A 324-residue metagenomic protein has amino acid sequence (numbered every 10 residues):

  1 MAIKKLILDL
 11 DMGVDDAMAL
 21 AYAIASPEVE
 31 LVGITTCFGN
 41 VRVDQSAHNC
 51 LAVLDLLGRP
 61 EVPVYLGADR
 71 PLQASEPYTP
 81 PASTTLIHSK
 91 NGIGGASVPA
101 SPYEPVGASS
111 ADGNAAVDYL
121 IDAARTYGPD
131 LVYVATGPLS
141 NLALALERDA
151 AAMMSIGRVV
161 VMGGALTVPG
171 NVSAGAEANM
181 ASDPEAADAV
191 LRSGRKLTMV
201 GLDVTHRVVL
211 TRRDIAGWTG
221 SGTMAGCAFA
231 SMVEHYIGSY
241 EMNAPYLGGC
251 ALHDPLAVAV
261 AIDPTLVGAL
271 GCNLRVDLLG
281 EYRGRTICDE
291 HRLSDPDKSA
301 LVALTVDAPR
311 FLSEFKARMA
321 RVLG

Functional and structural regions predicted by a protein language model:
A2-A52, P60, G95-H206, R212: Active-site histidine-anchored catalytic micro-motif
A2-I3, Y22-A23, E30, A181-E185 (+1 more regions): Conformational coupling and interaction surfaces
M18-L20, Q45-S46, S75-P77, V172 (+2 more regions): Short, glycine/acidic-enriched capping/hinge loops at junctions between secondary-structure elements
T36-G39, G67-D69, L279: Acidic/polar N-terminal loop/beta-strand segments that form early-domain functional surfaces
A47-T126, K298-S299, A303-D307, F311-E314 (+1 more regions): Metal-dependent C-N hydrolase catalytic cores
V64, V190, V258: A residue-level signal for conserved active-site and pocket-lining positions in enzyme catalytic cores
L72-Q73, V168-P169, H206-R207, R283: Flexible loop/turn segments at secondary-structure boundaries
Y78-T85, S173-E177, I215: Short, surface-exposed amphipathic charged segments that create phosphate/polyanion-binding patches used for binding
